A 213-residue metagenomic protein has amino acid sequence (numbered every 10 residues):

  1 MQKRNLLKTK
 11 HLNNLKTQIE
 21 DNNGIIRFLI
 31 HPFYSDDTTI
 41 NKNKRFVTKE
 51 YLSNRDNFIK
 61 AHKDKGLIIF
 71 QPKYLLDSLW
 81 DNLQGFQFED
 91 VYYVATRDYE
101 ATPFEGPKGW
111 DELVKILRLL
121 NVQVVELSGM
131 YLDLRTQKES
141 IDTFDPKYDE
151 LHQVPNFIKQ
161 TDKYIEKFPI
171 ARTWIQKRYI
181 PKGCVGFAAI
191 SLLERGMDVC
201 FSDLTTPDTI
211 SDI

Functional and structural regions predicted by a protein language model:
Q2-G24, F33-D37, D64-G66, L75-I213: Active-site-adjacent betaalpha module
N23, R45-F46, L52: N-terminal targeting/trafficking signals and adjacent low-complexity tails
D37-V47: Acidic/histidine-rich helix-loop elements that form or flank divalent-metal/phosphate-binding sites at the catalytic
K49-S53, Y148-D149: Short, surface-exposed linear patches
L52-D77: Von Willebrand factor
